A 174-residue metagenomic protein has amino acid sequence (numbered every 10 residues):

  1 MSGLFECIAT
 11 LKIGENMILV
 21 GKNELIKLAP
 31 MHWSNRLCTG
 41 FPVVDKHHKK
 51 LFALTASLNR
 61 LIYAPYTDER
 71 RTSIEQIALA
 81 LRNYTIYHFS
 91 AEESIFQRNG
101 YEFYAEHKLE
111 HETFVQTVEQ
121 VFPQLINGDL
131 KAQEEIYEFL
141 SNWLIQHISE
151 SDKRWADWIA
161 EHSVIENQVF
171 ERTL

Functional and structural regions predicted by a protein language model:
I8-L174: Small-residue-biased structural context
